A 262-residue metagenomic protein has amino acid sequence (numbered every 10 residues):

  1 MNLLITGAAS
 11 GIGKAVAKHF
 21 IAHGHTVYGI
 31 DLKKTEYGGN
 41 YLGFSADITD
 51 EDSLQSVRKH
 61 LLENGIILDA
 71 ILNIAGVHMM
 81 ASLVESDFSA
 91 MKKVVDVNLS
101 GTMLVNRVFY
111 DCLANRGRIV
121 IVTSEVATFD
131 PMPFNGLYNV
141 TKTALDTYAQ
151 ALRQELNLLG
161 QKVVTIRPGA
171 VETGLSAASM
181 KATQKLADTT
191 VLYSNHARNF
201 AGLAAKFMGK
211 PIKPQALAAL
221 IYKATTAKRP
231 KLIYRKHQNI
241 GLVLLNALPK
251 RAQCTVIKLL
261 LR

Functional and structural regions predicted by a protein language model:
A9-S10: Conserved glycine-rich cofactor-binding loop
G39-D52: Rossmann-fold cofactor-recognition segment
I74-M79: Conserved NAD(P)H cofactor-binding loop of Rossmann-fold oxidoreductase domains
S82-L83, A90-K92: Substrate-binding pocket helix/loop in short-chain dehydrogenase/reductase
N106, V140-A144: Active-site helix of classical SDR
N106-R107, Q150: A short, exposed helix-loop element centered on a Lys and neighboring polar residues
L158-K231: SDR active-site lid
